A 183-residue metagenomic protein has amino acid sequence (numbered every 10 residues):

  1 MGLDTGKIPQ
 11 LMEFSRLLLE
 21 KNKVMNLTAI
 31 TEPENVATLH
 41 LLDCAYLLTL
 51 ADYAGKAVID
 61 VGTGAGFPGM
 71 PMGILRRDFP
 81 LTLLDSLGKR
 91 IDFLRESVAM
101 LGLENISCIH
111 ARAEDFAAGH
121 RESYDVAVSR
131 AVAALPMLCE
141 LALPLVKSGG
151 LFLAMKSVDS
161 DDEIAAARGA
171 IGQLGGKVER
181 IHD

Functional and structural regions predicted by a protein language model:
M1-G55, I59, K89-I106: Class I SAM-dependent transferase core
L18, M72, K156: Residue-level signal for inorganic ion chemistry
M25-T28, E34-N35, A65, R130-A133 (+1 more regions): Flexible, active-site-adjacent loop/turn segments at secondary-structure boundaries
V58-I59, M72, L81, V146: Hydrophobic packing within well-folded, soluble alpha/beta domains
G62: Conserved glycine-centered beta->alpha loop in an early N-terminal alpha/beta scaffold
A65-D78: Conserved SAM-binding loop of SAM-dependent methyltransferases across substrates and taxa, primarily the Class I
F79-T82, S86-D183: S-adenosylmethionine
